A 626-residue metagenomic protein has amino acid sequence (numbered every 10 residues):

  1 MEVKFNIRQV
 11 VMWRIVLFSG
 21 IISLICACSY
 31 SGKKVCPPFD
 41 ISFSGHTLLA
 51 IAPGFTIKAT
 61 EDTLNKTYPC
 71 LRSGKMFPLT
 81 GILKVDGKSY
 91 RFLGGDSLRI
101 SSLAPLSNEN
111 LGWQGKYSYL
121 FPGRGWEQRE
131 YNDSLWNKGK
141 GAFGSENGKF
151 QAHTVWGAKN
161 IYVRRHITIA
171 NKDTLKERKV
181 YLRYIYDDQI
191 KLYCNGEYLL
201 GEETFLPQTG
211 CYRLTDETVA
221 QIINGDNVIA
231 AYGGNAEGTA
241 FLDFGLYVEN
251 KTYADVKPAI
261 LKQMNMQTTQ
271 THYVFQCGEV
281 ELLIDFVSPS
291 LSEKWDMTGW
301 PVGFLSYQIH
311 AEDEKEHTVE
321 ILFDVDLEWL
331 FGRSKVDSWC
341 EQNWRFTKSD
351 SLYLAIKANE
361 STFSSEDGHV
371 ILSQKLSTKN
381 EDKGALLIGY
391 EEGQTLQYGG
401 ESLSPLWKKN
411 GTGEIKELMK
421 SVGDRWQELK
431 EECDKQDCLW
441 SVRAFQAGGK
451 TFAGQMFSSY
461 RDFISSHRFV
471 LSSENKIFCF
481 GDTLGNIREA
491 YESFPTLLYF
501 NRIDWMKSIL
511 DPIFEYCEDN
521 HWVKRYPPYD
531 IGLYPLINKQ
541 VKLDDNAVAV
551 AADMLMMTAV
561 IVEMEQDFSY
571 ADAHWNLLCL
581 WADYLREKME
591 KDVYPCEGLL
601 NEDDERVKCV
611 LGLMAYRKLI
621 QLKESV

Functional and structural regions predicted by a protein language model:
M1-G32: Bacterial Sec-dependent N-terminal signal peptides
Y30-L49, P53, R99-Q128, N227-I229 (+5 more regions): Acidic/polar, glycine-enriched structural segments that form the non-catalytic walls/loops of the carbohydrate-binding
G32-N65, D96-H153, H166-T168, K179 (+3 more regions): Accessory carbohydrate-binding/adhesion or oligomerization-edge regions at the termini of glycan-active proteins
L71-S101, P122, K251-A259, A490-G532: Carboxylate/His-rich catalytic cores and anion/metal-binding grooves
W136, K159, I167, N171-G196 (+1 more regions): Aromatic-lined ligand-binding clefts that engage carbohydrates, nucleic acids, or primary amines
W156-K172, Y212-T215, H272: Short beta-strands within extracellular/lumenal beta-sheet-rich domains
K315-V319, I561-D572, Y616-S625: Inter-helical turn/loop segments and adjacent helix faces that build the functional surface of alpha-helical bundle
E414-M419, T483-D592, E602-L613: Aromatic-rich carbohydrate-recognition surfaces in CAZymes
